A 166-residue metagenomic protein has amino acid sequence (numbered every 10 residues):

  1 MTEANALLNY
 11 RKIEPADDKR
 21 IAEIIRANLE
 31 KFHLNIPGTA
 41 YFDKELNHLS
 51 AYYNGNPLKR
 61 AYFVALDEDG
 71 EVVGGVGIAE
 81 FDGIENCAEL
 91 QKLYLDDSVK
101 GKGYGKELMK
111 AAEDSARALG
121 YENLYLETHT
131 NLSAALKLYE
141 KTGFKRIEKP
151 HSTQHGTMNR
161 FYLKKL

Functional and structural regions predicted by a protein language model:
M1-L7: Basic/polar N-terminal segments that are highly enriched at the extreme N-terminus, encompassing both cleavable
L8, K12-Q91, D96-D97, M109-A111 (+3 more regions): Acetyl-CoA-dependent GNAT
N9, K31, A61-Y62, G103 (+4 more regions): Intrinsic disorder/low-structure terminal segments
E71, L93-K110, R117-L119, N123-L124 (+2 more regions): Conserved glycine-rich acetyl-CoA-binding loop
V76-A79, C87, G101, H129 (+2 more regions): A short, glycine- and basic residue-enriched loop/turn that sits immediately adjacent to a domain's principal
E122-L166: C-terminal "cap" of GNAT-fold acetyltransferases
